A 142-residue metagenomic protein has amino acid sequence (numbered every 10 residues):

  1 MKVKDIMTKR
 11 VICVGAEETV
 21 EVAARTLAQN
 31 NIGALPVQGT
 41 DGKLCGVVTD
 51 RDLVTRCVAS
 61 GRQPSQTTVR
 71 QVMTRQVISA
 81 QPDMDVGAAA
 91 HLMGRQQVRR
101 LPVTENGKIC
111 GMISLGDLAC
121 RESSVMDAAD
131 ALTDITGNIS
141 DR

Functional and structural regions predicted by a protein language model:
M1-R10, T49-S79, D85-G94, M112-R142: Tandem CBS (Bateman) regulatory domains
I6, A24-T26, T40-G42, S60-R62: Short hydrophobic/aromatic-rich motifs at helix boundaries and adjacent loops
C13-N31, Q38, A80-Q97, T104: The conserved cystathionine-beta-synthase
G15, R56, G61, T104-E105: Intrinsically disordered, low-complexity segments enriched in polar/charged small residues
L27-N30, L35-R51, M93, L101-G116: A glycine-centered beta-loop-beta connector
